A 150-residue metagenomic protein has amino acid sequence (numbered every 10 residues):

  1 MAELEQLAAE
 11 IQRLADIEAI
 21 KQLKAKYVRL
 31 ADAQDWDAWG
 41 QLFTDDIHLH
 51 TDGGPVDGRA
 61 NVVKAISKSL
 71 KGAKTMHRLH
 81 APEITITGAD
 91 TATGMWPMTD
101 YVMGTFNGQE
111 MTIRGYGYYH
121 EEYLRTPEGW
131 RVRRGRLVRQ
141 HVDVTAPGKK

Functional and structural regions predicted by a protein language model:
M1-R29, A33, Q41: Short, low-complexity N-terminal intrinsically disordered segments enriched in polar/charged residues
A2-A8, L70-K150: A beta-strand edge to alpha-helix "cap/lid" segment located at domain peripheries
E10, L14, G53-V56, E110: Charge-dense, low-complexity intrinsically disordered segments
I17, W36-D100: A solvent-exposed, acidic/Ser-Thr-rich amphipathic alpha-helical stretch
Q34-A38, E128-G129: Surface-exposed helix-capping loop/turn segments at secondary-structure junctions
